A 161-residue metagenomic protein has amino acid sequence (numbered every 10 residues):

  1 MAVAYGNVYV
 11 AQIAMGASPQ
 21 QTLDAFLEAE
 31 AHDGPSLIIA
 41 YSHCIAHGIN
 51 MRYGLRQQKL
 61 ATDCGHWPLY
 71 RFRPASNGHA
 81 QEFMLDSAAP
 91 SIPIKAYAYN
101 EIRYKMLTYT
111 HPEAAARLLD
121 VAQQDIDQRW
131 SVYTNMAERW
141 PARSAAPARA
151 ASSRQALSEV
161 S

Functional and structural regions predicted by a protein language model:
M1-A89: Glycine-rich ThDP/TPP pyrophosphate-binding loop and its adjacent helix/strand module within ThDP-dependent enzymes
L55-S161: Conserved acidic/glycine
